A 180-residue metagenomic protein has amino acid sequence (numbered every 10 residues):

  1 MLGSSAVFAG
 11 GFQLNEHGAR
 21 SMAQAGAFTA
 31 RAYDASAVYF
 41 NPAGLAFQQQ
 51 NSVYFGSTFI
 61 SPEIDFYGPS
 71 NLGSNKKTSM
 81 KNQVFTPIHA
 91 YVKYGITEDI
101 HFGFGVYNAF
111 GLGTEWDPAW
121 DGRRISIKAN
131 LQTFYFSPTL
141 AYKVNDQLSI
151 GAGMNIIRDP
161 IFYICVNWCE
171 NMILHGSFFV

Functional and structural regions predicted by a protein language model:
F8-V180: Subset of outer-membrane beta-barrel
